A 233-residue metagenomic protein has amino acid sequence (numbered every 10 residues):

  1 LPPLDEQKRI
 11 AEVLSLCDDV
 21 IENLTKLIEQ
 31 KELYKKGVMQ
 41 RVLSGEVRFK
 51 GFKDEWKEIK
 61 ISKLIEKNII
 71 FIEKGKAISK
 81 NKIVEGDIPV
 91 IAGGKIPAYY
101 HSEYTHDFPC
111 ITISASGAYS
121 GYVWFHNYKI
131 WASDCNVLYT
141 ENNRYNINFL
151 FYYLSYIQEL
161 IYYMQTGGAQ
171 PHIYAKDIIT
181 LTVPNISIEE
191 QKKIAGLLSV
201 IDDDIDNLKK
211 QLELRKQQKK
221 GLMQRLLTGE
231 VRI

Functional and structural regions predicted by a protein language model:
L1-E55, T182-I233: Amphipathic alpha-helical coiled-coil/heptad-repeat segments
L1-L4, V42, Y156-E189: Short, flexible domain-boundary/linker segments around small modular repeats
L4, K50-G75, K80, V84-G93: Non-catalytic DNA-recognition/assembly elements of restriction-modification systems
V42, I65-N68, L154, L226: Hydrophobic aliphatic residues
G45, I59-S62, G94, K176 (+1 more regions): Structural detector for helix-capping/boundary residues
V47, I69-I70, I96, Q158-E159 (+1 more regions): Generic structural signal for secondary-structure transition and capping sites
F49, I78, V123, I161 (+2 more regions): Short clusters of hydrophobic/aromatic residues that line enzyme substrate/ligand-binding pockets
A92-I157, Y162, T166-G167, Y174-I178: A short beta-sheet element
